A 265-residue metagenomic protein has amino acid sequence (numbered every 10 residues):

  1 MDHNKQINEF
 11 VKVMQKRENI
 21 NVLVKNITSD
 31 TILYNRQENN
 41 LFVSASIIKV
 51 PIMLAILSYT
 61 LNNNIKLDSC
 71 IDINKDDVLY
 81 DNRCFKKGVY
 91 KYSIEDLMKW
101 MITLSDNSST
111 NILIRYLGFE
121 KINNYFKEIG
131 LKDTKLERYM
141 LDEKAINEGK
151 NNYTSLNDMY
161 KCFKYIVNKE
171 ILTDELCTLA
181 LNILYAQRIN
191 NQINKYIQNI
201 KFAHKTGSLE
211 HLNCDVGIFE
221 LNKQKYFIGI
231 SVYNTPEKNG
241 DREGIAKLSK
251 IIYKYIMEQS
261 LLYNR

Functional and structural regions predicted by a protein language model:
M1-M14, L33, V167-N191, I197-N199 (+1 more regions): Structured C-terminal helix/loop/strand segments within mature extracytoplasmic catalytic/sensor domains
H3-E38, S69: A short, well-structured edge-of-sheet supersecondary motif
R36-V43, E148-G149: A short glycine/serine-rich beta->alpha loop
V43-I71, I228: Active-site SXXK
L54-N62, R115, K161-N168, Y233 (+1 more regions): Short glycine/serine- and small hydrophobic-enriched flexible loop segments
N62-K87: Short, glycine/proline-biased beta-turn/loop segments that scaffold the active-site neighborhood
V78-N111: Conserved catalytic neighborhood of penicillin-recognizing serine enzymes
I112-F163: Mid-domain, small-residue-enriched loop/turn segments at the edges of structured enzyme/sensor domains
